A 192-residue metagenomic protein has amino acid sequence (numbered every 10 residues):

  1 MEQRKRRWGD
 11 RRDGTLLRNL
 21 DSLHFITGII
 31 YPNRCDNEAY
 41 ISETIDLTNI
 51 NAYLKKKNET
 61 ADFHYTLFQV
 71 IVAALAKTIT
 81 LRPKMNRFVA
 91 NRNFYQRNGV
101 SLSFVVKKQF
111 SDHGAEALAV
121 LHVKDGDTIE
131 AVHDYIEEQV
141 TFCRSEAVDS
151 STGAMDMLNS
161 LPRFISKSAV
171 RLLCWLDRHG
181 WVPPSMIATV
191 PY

Functional and structural regions predicted by a protein language model:
M1-Y192: C-terminal catalytic/motor cores of large multi-domain enzyme assemblies
